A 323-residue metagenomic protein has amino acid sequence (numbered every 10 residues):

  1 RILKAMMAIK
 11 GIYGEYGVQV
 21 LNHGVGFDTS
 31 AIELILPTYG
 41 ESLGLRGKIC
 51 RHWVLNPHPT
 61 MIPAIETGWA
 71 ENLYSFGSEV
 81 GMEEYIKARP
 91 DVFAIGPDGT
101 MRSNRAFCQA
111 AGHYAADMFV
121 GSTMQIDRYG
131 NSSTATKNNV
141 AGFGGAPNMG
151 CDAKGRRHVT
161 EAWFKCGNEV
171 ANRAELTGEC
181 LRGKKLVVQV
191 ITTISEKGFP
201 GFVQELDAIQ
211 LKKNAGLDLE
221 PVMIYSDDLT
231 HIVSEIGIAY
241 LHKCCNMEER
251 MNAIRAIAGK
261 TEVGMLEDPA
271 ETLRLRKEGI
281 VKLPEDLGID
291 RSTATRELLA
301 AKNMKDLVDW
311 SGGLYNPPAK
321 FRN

Functional and structural regions predicted by a protein language model:
R1-H23, F27-L55, P59-N323: Conserved phosphate- and dinucleotide-binding cores of soluble alpha/beta proteins, encompassing both enzyme active
